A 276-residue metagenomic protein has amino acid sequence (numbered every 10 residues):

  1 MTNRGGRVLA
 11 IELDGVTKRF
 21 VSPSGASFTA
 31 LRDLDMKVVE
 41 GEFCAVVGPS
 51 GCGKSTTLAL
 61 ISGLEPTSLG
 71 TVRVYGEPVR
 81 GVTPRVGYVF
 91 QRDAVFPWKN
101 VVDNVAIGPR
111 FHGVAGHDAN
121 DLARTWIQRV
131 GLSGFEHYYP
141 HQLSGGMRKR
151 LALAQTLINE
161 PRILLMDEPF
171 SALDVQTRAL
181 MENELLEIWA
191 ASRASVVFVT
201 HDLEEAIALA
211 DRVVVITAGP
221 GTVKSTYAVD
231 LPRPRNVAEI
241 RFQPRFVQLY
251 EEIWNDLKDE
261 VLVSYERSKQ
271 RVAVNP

Functional and structural regions predicted by a protein language model:
V47-P49: The feature captures the beta-strand-to-loop junction immediately N-terminal to the Walker
S62: Helix-to-loop junction immediately C-terminal to a conserved catalytic motif
G70-V82: Conserved ABC transporter NBD signature motif
K99-I107: Short coil-to-helix segment of the ABC ATPase nucleotide-binding domain corresponding to the Q-loop/switch region
R110, H117-F135, E187: Conserved ABC ATPase "signature" region
Y138-H141, N159: Conserved signature/switch motifs of ABC ATPase nucleotide-binding domains
L153: Hydrophobic anchor residue at the start of the ABC signature
L164-D167: Catalytic Walker B motif of ABC-type/P-loop ATPase nucleotide-binding domains
